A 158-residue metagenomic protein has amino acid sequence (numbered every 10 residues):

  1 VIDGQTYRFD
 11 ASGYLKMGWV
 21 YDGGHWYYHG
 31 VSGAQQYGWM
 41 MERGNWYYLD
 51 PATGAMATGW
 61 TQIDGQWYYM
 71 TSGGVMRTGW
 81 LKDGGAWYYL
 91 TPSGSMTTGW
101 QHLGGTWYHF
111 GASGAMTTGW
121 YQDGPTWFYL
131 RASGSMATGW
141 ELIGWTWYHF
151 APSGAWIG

Functional and structural regions predicted by a protein language model:
V1-G158: Extracellular adhesion/carbohydrate-binding repeat motifs centered on closely spaced tryptophans
